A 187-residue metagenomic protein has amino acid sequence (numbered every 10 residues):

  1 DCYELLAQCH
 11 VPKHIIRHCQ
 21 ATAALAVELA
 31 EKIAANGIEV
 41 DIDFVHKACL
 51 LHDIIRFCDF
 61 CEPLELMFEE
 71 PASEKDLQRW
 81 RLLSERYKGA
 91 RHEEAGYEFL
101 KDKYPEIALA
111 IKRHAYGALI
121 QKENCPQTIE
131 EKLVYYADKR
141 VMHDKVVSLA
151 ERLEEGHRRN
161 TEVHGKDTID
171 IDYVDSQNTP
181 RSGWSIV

Functional and structural regions predicted by a protein language model:
D1-Y3: Short alpha-helical hairpin
L5-C9, I38-G156: Divalent metal-dependent catalytic cores for phosphoryl transfer on phosphate-bearing substrates
L25: Active-site hotspot residues in diverse enzymes, especially metal/ion-binding acidic/histidine motifs
K32-G37: Inter-helical turn/loop segments and adjacent helix faces that build the functional surface of alpha-helical bundle
V163-V187: Charged phosphate-binding loop/patch that engages nucleotide di/tri-phosphates or the phosphate backbone of nucleic
